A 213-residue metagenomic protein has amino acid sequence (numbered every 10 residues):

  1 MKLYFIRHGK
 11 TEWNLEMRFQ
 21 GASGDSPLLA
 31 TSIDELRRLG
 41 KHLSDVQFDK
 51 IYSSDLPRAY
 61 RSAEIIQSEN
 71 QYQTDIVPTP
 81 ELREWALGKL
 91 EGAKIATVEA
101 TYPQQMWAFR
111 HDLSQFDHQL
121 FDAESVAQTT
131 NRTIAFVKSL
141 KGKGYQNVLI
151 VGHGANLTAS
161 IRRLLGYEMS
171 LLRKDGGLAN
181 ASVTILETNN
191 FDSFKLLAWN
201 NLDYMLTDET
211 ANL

Functional and structural regions predicted by a protein language model:
M1-Y4: Extreme N-terminal starter segment of soluble prokaryotic enzymes
H8, H153: Short, conserved phosphate/pyrophosphate- and ester-handling motifs at nucleotide-, phospho-/glycolipid
K10-R61, I65, F121-T133: Loop-to-helix element that buttresses phosphate recognition and phosphoryl-transfer chemistry
R38-W107: Phosphate-coordination/substrate-recognition cap region in phosphate-metabolizing enzymes
D45-Q47, L140-Q146: Glycine-rich phosphate-binding loop signature in dinucleotide/nucleotide-binding domains
S68, Y72, L87-E99, Q146 (+1 more regions): Acidic, low-complexity terminal tails and accessory targeting/binding regions of phosphate-metabolizing enzymes
W107-Q128: Short glycine/proline- and acidic residue-enriched helix-loop micro-motifs that form flexible lids or anion-recognition
G154-T158, K195: GST superfamily/GST-like fold recognition
